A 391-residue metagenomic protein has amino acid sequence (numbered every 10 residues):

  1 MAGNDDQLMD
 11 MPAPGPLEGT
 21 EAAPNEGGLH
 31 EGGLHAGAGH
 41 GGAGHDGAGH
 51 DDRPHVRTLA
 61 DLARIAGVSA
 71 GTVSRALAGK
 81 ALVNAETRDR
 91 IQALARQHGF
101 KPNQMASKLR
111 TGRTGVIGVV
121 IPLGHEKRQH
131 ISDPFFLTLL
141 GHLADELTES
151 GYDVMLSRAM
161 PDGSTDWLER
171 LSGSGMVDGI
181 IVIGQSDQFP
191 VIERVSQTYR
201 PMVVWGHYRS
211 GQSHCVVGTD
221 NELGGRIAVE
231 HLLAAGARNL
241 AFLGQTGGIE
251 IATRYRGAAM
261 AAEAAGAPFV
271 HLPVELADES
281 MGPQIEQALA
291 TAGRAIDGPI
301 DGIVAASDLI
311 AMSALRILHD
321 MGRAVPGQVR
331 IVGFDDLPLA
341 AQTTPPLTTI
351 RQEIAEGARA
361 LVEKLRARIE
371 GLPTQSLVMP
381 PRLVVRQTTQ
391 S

Functional and structural regions predicted by a protein language model:
M1-D6, D10-P12, V116-V120, G124-E230 (+1 more regions): Alpha-helical recognition/docking segments in bacterial nutrient-uptake and carbohydrate-utilization systems
M1-G115: N-terminal helix-turn-helix DNA-binding module of bacterial transcription factors
A2, L8, P12-G15, F269 (+1 more regions): Flexible loop/turn connectors
S69, G115, D178, A237-N239 (+1 more regions): Short acidic/polar active-site loop segments enriched in Thr and Asp
Q97-N103, P161-T165, G184, L315: Short gly/ser/thr-rich secondary-structure transition/capping motifs
K101, D153, P201, R238 (+2 more regions): Residue-level detector of anion-binding/catalytic polar loops
H125-T138, L156-T165, V217-I227, L243-A290 (+4 more regions): Hinge/beta->alpha junction and helix N-cap segments in small-molecule ligand-binding domains
